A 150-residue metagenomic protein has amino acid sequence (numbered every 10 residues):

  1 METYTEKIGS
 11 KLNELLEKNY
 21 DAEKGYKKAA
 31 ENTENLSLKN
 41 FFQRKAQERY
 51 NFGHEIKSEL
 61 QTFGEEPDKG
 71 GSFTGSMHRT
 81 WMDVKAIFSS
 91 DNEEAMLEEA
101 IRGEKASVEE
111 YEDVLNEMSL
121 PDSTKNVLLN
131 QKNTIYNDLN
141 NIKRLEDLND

Functional and structural regions predicted by a protein language model:
E2-E34, A95-S119: Alpha-helical bundle segments that constitute or directly flank the non-heme di-iron/ferroxidase center
I8-L15, L36-N51, M96-L97, S123-T134: Alpha-helical scaffold segments that form or flank carboxylate-/histidine-based iron centers
Y26-T33, L60-F63, F88, L115-M118 (+1 more regions): Secondary-structure edge/capping motif, primarily at the C-terminal ends of alpha-helices and the immediately following
S37-T74, L145: Conserved alpha-helical segments that form or flank metal/cofactor-binding pockets of metalloenzymes
S58-A95, E99-V108: Carboxylate-rich helix-loop segments that flank metal/cofactor sites and access channels in metalloenzymes
A100-D150: Preference for long, well-ordered alpha-helical segments
